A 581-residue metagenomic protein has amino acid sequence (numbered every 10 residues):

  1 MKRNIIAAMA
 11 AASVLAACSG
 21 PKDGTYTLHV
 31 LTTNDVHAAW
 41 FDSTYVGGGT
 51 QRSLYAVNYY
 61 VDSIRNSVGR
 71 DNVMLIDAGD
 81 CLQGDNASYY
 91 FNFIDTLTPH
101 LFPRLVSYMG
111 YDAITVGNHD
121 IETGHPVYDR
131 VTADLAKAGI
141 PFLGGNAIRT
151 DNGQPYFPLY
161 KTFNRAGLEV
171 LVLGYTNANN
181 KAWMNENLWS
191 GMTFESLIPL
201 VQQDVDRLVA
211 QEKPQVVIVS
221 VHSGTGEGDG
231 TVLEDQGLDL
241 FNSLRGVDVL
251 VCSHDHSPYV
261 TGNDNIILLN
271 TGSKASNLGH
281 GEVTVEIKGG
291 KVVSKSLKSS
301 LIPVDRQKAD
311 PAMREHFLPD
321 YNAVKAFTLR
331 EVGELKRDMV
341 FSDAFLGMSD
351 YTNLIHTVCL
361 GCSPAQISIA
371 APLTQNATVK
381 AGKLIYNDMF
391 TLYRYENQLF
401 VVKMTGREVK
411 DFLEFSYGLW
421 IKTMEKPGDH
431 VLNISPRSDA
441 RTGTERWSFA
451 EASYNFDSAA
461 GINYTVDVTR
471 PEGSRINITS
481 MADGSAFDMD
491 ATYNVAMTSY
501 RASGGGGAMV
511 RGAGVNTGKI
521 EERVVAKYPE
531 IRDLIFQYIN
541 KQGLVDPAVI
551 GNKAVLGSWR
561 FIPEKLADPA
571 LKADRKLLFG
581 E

Functional and structural regions predicted by a protein language model:
M1-N4: Positively charged n-region of N-terminal signal peptides that target proteins for export
I6-A11: Sec-dependent N-terminal signal peptides
S13, G69, G139, K213 (+2 more regions): Short, flexible coil/linker elements and helix-boundary hinge sites characteristic of intrinsically disordered
L15-A17: C-terminal motif of bacterial Sec signal peptides marking the signal peptidase cleavage site
S19-R306, L346-V358, S368: Acidic, metal/ion-coordinating pockets
D23-H29, A38-G47, Q51, Y55-N66 (+5 more regions): Catalytic centers of hydrolytic enzymes
